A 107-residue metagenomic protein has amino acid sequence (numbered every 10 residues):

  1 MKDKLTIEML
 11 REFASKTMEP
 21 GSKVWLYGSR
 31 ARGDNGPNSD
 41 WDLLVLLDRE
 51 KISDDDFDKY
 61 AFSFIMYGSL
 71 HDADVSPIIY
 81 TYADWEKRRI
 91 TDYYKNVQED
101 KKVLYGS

Functional and structural regions predicted by a protein language model:
M1-W25, A31-P37, L47-S107: Catalytic core of pol beta-like nucleotidyltransferases
D42-L46: Short, aliphatic-rich beta-strand segments
